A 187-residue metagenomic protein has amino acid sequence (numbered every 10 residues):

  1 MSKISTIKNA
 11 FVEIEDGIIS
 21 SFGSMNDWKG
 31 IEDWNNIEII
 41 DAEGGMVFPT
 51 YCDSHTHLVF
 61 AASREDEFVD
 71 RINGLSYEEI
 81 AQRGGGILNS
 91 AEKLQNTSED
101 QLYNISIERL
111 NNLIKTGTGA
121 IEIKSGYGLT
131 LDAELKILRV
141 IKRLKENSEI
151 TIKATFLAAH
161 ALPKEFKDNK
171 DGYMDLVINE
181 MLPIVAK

Functional and structural regions predicted by a protein language model:
M1-V47: Histidine-rich, glycine-flanked metal-binding segment
E13, G45-V47, R64-I123, R139-N147 (+1 more regions): Alpha-helical scaffold segments that flank or form the walls of functional sites
G30-N73: Replace "His-x-His-based motif
N36, E149-T151: A generic structural signal for alpha->beta connector loops
C52-S54, I121-I123, I152-F156: Hydrophobic faces of well-ordered beta-strands that scaffold small-molecule active sites in alpha/beta enzyme cores
H57, G126-G128, T155-P163: Active-site beta-loop-alpha junctions enriched in small/polar residues
I123-I137: Divalent-metal (often Zn2+) His-rich catalytic cores of metallo-beta-lactamase-fold enzymes
E165-D175: Glycine-rich tight-turn/loop motif centered on a GG-T
